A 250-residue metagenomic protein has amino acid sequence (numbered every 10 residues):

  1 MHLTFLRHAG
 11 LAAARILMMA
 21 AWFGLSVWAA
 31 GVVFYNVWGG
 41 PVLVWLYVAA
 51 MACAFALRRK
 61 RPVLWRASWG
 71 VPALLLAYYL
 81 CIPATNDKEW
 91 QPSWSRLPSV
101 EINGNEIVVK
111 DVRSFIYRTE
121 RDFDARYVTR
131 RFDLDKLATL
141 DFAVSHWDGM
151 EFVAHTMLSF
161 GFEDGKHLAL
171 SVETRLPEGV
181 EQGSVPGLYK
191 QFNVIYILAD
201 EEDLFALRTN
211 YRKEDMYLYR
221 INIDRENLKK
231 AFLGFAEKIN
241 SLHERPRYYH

Functional and structural regions predicted by a protein language model:
M1-H8: Short, Lys/Arg-rich, polar N-terminal cytosolic tail immediately upstream of the first transmembrane signal-anchor
A14-L57: Membrane-embedded alpha-helical segments of integral membrane proteins
R61-A84: Internal/C-terminal transmembrane anchor helices
A84-N103: Alpha-helical transmembrane signal-anchor/signal-peptide segments
N105-E106, V112: Juxtamembrane extramembrane loops of integral membrane proteins
I107, R118-M216: Glycine-rich catalytic cores of cysteine/serine-nucleophile enzymes that process amide/ester linkages in cell-envelope
E202-H250: Active-site nucleophile-His-acid catalytic modules used for acyl/amide transfer and hydrolysis across diverse enzymes
